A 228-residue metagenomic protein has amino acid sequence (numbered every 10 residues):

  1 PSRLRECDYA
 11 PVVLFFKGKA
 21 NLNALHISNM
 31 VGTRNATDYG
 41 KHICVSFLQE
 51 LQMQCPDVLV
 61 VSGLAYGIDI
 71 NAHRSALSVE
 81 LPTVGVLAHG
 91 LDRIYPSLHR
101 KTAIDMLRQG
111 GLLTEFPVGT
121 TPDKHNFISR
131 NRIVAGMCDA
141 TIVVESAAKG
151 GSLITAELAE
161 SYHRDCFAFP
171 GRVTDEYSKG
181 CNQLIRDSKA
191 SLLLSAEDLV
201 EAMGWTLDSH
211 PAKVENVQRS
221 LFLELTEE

Functional and structural regions predicted by a protein language model:
S2-E228: Glycine-biased, small-residue-rich flexible motifs in mid-sequence functional cores and linkers
